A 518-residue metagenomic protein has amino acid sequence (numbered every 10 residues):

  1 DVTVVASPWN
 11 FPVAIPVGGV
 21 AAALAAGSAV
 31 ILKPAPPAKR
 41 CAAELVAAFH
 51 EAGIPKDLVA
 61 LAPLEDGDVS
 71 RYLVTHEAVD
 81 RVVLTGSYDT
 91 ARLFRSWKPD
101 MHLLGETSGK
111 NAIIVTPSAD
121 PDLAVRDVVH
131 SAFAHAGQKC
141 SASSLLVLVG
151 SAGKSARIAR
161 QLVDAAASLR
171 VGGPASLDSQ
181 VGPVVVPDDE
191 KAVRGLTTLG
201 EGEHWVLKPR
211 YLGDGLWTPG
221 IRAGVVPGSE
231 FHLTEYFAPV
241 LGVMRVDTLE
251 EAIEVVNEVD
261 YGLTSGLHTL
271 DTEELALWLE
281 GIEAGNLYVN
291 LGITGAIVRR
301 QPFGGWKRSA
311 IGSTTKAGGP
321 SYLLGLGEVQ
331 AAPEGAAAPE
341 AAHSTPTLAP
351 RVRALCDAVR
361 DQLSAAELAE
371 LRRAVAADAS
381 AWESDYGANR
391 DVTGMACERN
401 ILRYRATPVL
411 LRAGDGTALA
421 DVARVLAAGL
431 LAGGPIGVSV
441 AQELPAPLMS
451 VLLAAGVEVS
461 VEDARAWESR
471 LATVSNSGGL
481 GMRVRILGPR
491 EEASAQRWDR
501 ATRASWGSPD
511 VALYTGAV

Functional and structural regions predicted by a protein language model:
V4, N10, G53-K56, R71 (+9 more regions): Conserved C-terminal structural/oligomerization subdomain of aldehyde/semialdehyde dehydrogenase
G19-A26, A427-L431: Conserved short alpha-helical elements in the N-terminal third of ANL/AMP-binding
L24, A29-I31, I436: A short hydrophobic/small-residue beta-strand
S28, K98-H102, G434, A504: A short helix->loop->beta-strand "cap" motif at the edges of active sites that frequently abuts
K39-A52, P447-V451: Extended, low-polarity segments enriched in aliphatic/aromatic residues
L84-S96: Short gly/Ser/Thr-rich phosphate-binding loop of adenylate-forming enzymes
Q138-S141: Extended low-complexity, polyampholyte segments enriched in Ser/Thr/Pro and acidic residues
